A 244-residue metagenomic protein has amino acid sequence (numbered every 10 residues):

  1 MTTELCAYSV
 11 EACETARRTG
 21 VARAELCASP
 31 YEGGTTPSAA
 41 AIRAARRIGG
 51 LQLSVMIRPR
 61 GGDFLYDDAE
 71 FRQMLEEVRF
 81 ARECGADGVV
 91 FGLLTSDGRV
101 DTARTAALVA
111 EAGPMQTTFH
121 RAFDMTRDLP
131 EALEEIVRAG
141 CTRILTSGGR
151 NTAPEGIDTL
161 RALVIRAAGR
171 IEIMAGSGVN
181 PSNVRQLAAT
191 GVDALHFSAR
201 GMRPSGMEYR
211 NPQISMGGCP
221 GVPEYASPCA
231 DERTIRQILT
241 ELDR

Functional and structural regions predicted by a protein language model:
M1-A24, S29-T36: N-terminal pre-domain/capping segments
T3-A7, A24-L26, L53-I57, V89-F91 (+4 more regions): Hydrophobic faces of well-ordered beta-strands that scaffold small-molecule active sites in alpha/beta enzyme cores
Y8-T15, L65-E77, D124-A139, L163-I165 (+2 more regions): Catalytic cores of alpha/beta
E11, P30-G50, D68-R72, L93-G113 (+5 more regions): Active-site-adjacent beta->alpha loops and helix N-cap segments on the catalytic face of soluble alpha/beta enzymes
T19, I48, C84-G85, R138-A139 (+3 more regions): Structural motif
R43-R82: Structural motif corresponding to the early beta-alpha repeats
E83-G92, D101: Hydrophobic alpha-helical segments and helix pairs
A167-R244: C-terminal alpha-helical cap/extension of soluble enzyme domains
